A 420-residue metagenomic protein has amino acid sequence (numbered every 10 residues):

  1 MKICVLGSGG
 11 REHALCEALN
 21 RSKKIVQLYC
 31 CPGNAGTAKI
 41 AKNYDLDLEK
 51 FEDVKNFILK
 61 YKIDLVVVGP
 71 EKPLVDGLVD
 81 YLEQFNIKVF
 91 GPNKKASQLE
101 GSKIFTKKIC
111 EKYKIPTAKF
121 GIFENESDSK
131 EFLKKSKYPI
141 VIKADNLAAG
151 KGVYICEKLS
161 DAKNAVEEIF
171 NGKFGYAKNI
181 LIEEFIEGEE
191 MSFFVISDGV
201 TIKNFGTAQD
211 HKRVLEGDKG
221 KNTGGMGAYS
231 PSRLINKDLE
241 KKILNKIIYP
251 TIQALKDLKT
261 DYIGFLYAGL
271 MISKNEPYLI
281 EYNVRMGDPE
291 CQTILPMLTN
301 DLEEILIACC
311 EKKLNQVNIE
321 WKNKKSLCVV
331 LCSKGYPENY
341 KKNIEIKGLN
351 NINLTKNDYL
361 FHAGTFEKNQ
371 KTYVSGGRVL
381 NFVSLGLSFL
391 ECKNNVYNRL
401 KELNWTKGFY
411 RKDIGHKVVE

Functional and structural regions predicted by a protein language model:
M1-K94: ATP-binding N-terminal substructure of ATP-dependent carboxylate-amine bond-forming enzymes
C4-V5, E100-I180, Q209, R233 (+1 more regions): Active-site nucleotide/adenylate-binding loops and adjacent lid/helix of ATP-dependent enzymes
A38-A41, Q98-I104, L215-E216: Short, charged, surface-exposed secondary-structure boundary motifs
G150-G152, L327, G376-N381: Short amphipathic alpha-helical segments
V153-C291: Internal nucleotide-binding/catalytic subdomain
L244-L266, N283-T355, K368: Active-site "cap" helix and flanking loop/linker of ATP-utilizing ligase/carboxylase catalytic domains
T365-N369, Y373-E420: Generic C-terminus detector
